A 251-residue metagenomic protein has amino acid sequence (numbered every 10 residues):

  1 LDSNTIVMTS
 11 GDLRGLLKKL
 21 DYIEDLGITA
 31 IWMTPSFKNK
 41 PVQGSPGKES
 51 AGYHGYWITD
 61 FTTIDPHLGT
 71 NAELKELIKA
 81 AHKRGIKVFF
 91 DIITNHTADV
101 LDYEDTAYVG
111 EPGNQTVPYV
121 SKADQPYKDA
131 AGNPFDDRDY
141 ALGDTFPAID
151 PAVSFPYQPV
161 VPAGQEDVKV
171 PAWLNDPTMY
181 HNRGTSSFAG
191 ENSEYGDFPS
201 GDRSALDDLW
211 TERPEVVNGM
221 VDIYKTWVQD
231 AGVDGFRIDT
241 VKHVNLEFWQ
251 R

Functional and structural regions predicted by a protein language model:
L1-T29, P35-T226, D230-A231, R251: Substrate-binding/active-site clefts of carbohydrate-active enzymes
R84, D239, H243-V244: Residue-level signal for short amphipathic helical patches enriched in basic/charged and nearby hydrophobic residues
F89, G235-V241: Short catalytic-loop micro-motif centered on adjacent basic/acidic residues
V244-R251: Extended hydrophobic/aromatic segments used for targeting, binding, or gating
